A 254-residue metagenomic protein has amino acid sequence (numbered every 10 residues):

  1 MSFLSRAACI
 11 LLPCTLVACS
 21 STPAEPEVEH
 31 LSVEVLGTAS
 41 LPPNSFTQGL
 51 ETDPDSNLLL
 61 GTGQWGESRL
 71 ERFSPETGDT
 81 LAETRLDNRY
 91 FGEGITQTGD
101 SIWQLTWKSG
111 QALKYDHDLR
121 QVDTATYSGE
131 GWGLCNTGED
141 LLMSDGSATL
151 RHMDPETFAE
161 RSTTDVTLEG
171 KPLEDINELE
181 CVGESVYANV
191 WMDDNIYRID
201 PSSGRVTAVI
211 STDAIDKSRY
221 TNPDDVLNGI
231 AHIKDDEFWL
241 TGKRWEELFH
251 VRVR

Functional and structural regions predicted by a protein language model:
L16-A18: C-terminal motif of bacterial Sec signal peptides marking the signal peptidase cleavage site
S20-T22: Bacterial signal peptide processing site
E25-N44, T77-G78: A short helix->beta-strand "capping" segment at the edge of beta-propeller domains
L36-R69, T84-T96, G242-R244: Beta-strand-rich domains and repeat architectures in extracellular enzymes and scaffolds, especially beta-propellers
T38-P43, T84-N88, D123-G129, T164-K171 (+2 more regions): Surface loop/turn motifs at the tips and blade-to-blade linkers of beta-strand repeat domains
T47, I176, P223-I233: Signature of short aromatic-glycine-proline-rich micro-motifs recurring in repeat-based ectodomains
E51, G94-T96, G133-C135, E180 (+1 more regions): Conserved beta-strand position repeated across blades of beta-propeller domains
L58-Q64, I102-S109, M143-S147, A188-M192 (+1 more regions): Conserved beta-strand positions in repeat-built beta-propeller and related beta-rich domains
